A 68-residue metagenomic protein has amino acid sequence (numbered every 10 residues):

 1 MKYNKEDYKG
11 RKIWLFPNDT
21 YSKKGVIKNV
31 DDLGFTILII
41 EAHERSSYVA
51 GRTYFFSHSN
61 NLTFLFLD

Functional and structural regions predicted by a protein language model:
M1-Y3, K23, A42-E44: Intrinsically disordered, low-complexity boundary segments flanking structured domains
Y3-P17: Short coil-to-beta transition motif at edge beta-strands of beta-rich domains
P17-D19, Y48: A generic structural micro-feature
D19-Y21, L33: Short acidic/polar mixed-charge low-complexity motifs
K23-V30: Short beta-strand-centered aromatic/proline hotspots
F35-I40: SH3/SH3-like beta-barrel fold
H43-D68: Intrinsically disordered, low-complexity, charged/polar segments
